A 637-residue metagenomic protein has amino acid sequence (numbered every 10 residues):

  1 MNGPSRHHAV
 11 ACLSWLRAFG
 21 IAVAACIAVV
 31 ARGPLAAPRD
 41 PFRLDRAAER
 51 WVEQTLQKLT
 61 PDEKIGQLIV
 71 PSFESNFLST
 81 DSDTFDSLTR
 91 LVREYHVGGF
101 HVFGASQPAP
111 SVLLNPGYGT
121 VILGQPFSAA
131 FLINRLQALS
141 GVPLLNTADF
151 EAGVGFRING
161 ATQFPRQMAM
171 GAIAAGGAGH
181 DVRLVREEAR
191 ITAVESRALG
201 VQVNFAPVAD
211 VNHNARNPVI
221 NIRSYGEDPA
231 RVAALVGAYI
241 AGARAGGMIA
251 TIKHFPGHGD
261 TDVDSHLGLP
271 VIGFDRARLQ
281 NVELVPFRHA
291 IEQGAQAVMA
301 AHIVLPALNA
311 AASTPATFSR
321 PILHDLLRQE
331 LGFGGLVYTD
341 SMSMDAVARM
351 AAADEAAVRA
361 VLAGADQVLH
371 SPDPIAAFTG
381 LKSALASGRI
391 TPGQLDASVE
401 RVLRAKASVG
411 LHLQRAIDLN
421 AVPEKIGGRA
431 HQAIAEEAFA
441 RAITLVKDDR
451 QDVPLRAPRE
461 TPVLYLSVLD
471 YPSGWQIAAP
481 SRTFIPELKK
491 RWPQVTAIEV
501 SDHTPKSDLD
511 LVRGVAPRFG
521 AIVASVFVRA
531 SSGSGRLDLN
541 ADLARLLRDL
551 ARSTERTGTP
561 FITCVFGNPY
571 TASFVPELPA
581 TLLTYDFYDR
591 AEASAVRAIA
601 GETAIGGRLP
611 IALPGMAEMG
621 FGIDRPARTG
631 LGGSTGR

Functional and structural regions predicted by a protein language model:
G3-G20: Bacterial N-terminal signal peptides that target proteins for export
R17-V29: Bacterial N-terminal signal peptides
R32-P165, A169, D448, F519: N-terminal hydrophobic targeting/anchoring segments and the immediately downstream early-domain regions of hydrolases
L35-R90, Q329, M350-R637: Preference for extracellular/luminal or secreted protein segments
Q57-T60, T84, F100, G119-S140 (+4 more regions): Second-shell residues forming the walls of enzyme active-site clefts
L68, S72-E74, L91-L123, V203-F205 (+4 more regions): Short acidic, glycine-rich surface-loop motifs adjacent to enzyme active sites
E74, S106, A148-R157, Q202-N212 (+3 more regions): Short glycine-enriched loops at secondary-structure junctions
I173-V201, V208-N217, I222, P229 (+5 more regions): A substrate-binding/cap region within the structured catalytic cores of diverse enzymes
